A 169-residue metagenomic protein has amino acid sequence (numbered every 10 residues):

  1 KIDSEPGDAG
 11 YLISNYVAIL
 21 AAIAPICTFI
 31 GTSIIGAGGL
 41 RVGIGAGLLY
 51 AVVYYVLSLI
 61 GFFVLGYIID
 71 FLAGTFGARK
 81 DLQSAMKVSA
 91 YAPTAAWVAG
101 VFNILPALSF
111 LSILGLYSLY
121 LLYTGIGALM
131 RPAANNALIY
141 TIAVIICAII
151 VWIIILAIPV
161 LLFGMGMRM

Functional and structural regions predicted by a protein language model:
K1-F76: Selected alpha-helical membrane-embedding segments in polytopic membrane proteins
F29-G36, I104, L129, L156: Transmembrane helix-loop junctions and nearby membrane-interface residues
G31, V64, L122, I154-A157: Hydrophobic membrane-targeting signal helices
I44-L49, A99-N103, L156: Short amphipathic alpha-helical segments, especially helix-boundary/capping motifs
I69-I153: Hydrophobic alpha-helical transmembrane segments and adjacent short intramembrane/lumenal linkers of inner/organellar
V151-M169: Juxtamembrane boundary at the C-terminal end of a transmembrane helix
